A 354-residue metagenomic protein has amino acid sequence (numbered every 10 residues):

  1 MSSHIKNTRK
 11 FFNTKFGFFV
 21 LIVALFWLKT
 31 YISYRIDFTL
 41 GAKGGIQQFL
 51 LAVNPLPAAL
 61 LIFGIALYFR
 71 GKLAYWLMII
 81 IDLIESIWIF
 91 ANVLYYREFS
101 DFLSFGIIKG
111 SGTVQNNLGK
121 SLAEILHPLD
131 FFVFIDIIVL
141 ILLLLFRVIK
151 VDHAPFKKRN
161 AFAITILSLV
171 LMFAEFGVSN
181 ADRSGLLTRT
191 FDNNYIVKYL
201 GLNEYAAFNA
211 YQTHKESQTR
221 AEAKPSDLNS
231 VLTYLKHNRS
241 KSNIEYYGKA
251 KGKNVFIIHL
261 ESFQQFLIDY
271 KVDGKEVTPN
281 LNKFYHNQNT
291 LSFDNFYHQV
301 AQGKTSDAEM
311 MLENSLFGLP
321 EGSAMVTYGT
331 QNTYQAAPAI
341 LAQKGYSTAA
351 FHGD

Functional and structural regions predicted by a protein language model:
S2-A210: Transmembrane and membrane-interface helices of multi-pass, inner-membrane envelope-modifying transferases
L200-D354: Soluble catalytic regions of membrane-associated enzymes that act on cell-envelope and secretory-pathway components
